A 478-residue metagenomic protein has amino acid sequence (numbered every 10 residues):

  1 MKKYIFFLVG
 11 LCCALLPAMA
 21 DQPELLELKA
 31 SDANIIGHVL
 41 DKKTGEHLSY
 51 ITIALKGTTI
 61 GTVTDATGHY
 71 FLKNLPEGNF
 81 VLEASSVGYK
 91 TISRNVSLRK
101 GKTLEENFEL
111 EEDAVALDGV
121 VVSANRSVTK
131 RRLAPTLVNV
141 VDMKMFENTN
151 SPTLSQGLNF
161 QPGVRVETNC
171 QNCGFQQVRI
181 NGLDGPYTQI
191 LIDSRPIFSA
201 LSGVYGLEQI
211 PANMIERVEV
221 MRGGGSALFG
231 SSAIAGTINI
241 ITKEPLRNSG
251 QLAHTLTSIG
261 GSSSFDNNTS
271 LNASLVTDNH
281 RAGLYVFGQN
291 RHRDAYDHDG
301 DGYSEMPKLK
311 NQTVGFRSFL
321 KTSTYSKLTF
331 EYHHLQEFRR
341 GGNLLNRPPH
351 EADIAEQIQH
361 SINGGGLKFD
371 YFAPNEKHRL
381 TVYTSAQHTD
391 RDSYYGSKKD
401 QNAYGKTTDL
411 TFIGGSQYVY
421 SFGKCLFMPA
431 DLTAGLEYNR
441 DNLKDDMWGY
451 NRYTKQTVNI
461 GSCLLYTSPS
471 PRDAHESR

Functional and structural regions predicted by a protein language model:
Q22-L28, D32, H38-T44, I51-K56 (+4 more regions): Short, acidic, small-residue-rich periplasmic hinge/interaction motif at the N-terminus of Gram-negative outer-membrane
T58-H69: Short, acidic Ser/Thr/Gly-rich low-complexity loop/linker segments typical of extracellular and cell-surface proteins
K73, Q177-R179, R195-R222, K243: Short acidic/polar hinge/loop motifs at secondary-structure boundaries that mediate gating or recognition
S155-P196, E216: Extracytoplasmic beta-strand/coil segments of soluble accessory domains associated with Gram-negative outer-membrane
S199-L201, M214-E216, A227-D299, P307-V314: Outer-membrane beta-barrel translocator/receptor signature
P245-S249, D278-R281, Y325, A373-R379 (+1 more regions): Short loop/turn motifs that connect adjacent beta-strands in outer-membrane beta-barrel proteins
R293-T313, F319-K321, Y325-L380, A386-T411: Flexible loop and strand-edge segments within Gram-negative outer membrane beta-barrel domains
Y466-P471: Conserved small/polar residues in nucleotide/adenosyl-binding loops
